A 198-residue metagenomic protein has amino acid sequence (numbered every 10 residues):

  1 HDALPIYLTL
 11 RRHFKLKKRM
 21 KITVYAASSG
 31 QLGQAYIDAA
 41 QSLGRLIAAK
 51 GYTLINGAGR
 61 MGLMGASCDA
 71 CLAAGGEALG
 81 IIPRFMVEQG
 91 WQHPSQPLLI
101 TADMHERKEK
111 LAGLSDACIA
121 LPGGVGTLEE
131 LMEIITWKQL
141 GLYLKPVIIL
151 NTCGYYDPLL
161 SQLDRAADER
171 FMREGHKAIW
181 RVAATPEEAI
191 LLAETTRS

Functional and structural regions predicted by a protein language model:
H1-L4: Short, small-residue-biased leader/transition segments that mark boundaries at the very start of proteins
R11-R12, R19: Basic polycationic patches enriched in arginine
K15-L16, G141: Short, flexible hinge/linker loops that cap or flank conserved catalytic cores
K18-L114, C153-S198: A cross-family phosphate/adenosyl-ligand binding-site feature
E77-G80, L140-L150: Gly/Pro- and small hydrophobic-enriched strand-loop and loop-to-helix capping segments that sit at the rims
E106-G141, I148: Active-site/ligand-binding-proximal alpha/beta "capping" segment
T127, W137-Y143, R165-E169, T195: Alpha-helix capping at helix-to-loop junctions
